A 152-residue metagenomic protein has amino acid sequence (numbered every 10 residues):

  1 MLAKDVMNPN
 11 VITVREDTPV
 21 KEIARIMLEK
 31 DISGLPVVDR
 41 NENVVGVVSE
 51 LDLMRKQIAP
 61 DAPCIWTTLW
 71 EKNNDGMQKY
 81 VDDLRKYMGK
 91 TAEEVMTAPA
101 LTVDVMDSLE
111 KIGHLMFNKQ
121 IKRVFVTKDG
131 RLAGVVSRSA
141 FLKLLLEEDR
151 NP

Functional and structural regions predicted by a protein language model:
M1-I26, I32, V37-R40, V44-V45 (+3 more regions): Bateman/CBS regulatory modules and CBS-like beta-alpha motifs in cytosolic regions of diverse proteins
G46-S49, M54, G134-F141: Short hydrophobic beta-strand motif reused across regulatory alpha/beta modules
M54-L69, L142-P152: A short, polar/charged loop-to-alpha-helix boundary motif
I121-K122: Structured functional modules or segments
